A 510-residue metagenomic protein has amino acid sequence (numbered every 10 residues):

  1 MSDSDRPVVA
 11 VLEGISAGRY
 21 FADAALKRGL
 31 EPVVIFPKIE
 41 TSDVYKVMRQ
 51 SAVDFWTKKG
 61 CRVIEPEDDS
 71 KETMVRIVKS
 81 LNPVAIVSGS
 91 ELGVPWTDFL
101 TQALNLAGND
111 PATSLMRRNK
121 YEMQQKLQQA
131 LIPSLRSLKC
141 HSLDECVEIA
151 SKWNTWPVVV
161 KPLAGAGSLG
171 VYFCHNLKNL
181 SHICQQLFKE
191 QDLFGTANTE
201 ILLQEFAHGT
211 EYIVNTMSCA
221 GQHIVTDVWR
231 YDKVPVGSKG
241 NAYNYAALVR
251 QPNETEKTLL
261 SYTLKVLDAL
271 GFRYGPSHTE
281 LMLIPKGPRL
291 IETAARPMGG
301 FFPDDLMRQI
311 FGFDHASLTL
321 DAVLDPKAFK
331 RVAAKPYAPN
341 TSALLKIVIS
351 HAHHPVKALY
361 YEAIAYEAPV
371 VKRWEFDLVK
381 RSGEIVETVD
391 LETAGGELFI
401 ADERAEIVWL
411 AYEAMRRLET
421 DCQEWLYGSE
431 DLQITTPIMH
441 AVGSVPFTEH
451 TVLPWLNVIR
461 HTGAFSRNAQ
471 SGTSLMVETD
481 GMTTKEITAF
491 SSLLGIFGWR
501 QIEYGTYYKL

Functional and structural regions predicted by a protein language model:
M1-T113, D144, K327, K380-E384 (+8 more regions): ATP-binding N-terminal substructure of ATP-dependent carboxylate-amine bond-forming enzymes
S2-P7, K257-T279, P285, A294-P355: Active-site "cap" helix and flanking loop/linker of ATP-utilizing ligase/carboxylase catalytic domains
Q102-G170: A conserved helix-loop-beta module that forms one wall/lid of the active-site cleft in ATP-utilizing catalytic domains
L127, W153-F173, D192-G209, V214 (+2 more regions): ATP-grasp fold ATP-binding core
P133-L135, P157-V160, C174-G209, S238-A247 (+2 more regions): Conserved ATP-binding module of the ATP-grasp superfamily
E190-D192, A365-V370, M415-L426: A common structural junction motif
S277, I364-E384: A structural supersecondary motif
A328-P369, E449-I459, I487: A glycine-rich beta-turn/hairpin centered on an aromatic-Pro dipeptide
